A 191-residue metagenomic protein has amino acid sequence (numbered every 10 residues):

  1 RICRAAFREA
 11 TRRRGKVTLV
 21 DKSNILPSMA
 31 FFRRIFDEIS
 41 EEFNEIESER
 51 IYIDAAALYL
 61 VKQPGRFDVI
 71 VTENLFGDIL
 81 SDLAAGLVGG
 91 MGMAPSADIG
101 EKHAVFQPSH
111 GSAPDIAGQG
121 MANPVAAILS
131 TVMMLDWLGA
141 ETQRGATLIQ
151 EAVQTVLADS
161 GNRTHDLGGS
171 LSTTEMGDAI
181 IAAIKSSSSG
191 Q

Functional and structural regions predicted by a protein language model:
R1-D54: Glycine-rich phosphate/diphosphate-binding loop of Rossmann-like nucleotide-binding domains
R4, R8, V125-L129, E175: A broad detector of short, well-ordered amphipathic alpha-helices that serve as recognition/interaction surfaces
P27-D37, V61-F67, A85, A158-R163 (+2 more regions): Short glycine/threonine-rich loop-to-helix capping motif typified by GTGT followed within a few residues by an Asp-Pro
Y52-I53, G120-A122, G169: Active-site nucleophile and cofactor-binding loops and adjacent substrate-binding regions of central metabolic enzymes
I53, K62-Q63, F67, S186-Q191: A glycine- and small/hydrophobic-rich beta-loop-beta segment that serves as a flexible "lid/hinge" or phosphate-binding
L60-S160: Glycine-rich phosphate/nucleotide-binding loop
W137-Q191: Internal helix-turn-beta structural module
